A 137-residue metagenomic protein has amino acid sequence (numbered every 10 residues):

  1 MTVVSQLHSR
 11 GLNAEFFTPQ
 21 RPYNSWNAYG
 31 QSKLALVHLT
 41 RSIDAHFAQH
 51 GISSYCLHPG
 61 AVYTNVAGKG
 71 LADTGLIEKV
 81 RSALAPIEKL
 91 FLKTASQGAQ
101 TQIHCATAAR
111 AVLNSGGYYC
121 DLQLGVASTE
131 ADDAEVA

Functional and structural regions predicted by a protein language model:
M1-A72: Rossmann-fold NAD(P)H-dependent dehydrogenase/reductase core
N13, G30-Q31, K79, L92-S96: Short linear motifs at secondary-structure transitions and domain/linker junctions
F17-Y23, V80-I87: Short glycine/proline-rich turn/loop motifs
A72-R81: Mobile gating loops/cap/lid regions near enzyme active sites that modulate substrate access
S82-A134: C-terminal helical subdomain
